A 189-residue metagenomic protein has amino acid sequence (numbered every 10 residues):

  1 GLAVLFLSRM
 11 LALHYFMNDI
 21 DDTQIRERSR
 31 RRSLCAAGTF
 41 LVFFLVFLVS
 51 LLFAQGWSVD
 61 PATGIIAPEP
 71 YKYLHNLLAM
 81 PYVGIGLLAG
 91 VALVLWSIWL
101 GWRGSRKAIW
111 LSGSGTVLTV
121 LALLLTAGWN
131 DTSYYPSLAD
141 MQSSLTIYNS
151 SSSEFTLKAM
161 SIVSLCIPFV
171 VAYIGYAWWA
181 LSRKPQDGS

Functional and structural regions predicted by a protein language model:
G1, E154-S161: Select transmembrane alpha-helical segments in multipass membrane proteins
G1-A108, A122, T126: Long, contiguous internal "core" modules enriched in hydrophobic/ aromatic residues
I65-Y71, Y135-L157: Short, membrane-exposed interhelical loops at transmembrane-helix boundaries
W99-K107, I174-G188: Membrane-interface capping segments at transmembrane-helix boundaries
W110-T119: Central hydrophobic cores of alpha-helical transmembrane segments in multi-pass integral membrane proteins
V120-Q142: Juxtamembrane non-transmembrane "cap" segments at the membrane-aqueous interface of multi-pass membrane proteins
A127-N130, S143-N149, G175, D187: The structured alpha-helical core of multi-pass membrane proteins
S164, P168-A172: Hydrophobic transmembrane alpha-helical segments of multi-pass transport and channel proteins
